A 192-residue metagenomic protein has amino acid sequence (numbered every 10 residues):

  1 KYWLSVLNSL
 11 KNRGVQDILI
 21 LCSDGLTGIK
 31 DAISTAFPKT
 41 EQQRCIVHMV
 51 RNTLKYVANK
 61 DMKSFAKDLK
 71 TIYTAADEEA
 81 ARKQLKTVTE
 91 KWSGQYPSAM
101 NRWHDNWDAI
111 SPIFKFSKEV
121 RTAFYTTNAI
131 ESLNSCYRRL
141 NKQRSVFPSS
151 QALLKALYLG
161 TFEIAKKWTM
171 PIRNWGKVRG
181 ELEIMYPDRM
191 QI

Functional and structural regions predicted by a protein language model:
K1-S23, T27, D31, A36-K39 (+2 more regions): RNase H-like nuclease fold core
K11, V57, D61-S64, A75 (+1 more regions): A detector of single, family-specific signature residues that are central to catalytic or substrate-handling motifs
N12, S34, P38, L54 (+2 more regions): Amphipathic alpha-helical interaction elements
D17, E41, R121-Y125: A generic hydrophobic-helix recognition signal that picks specific residues within alpha-helical hydrophobic
I20-T27, A32-D68: Conserved beta-strand -> loop -> alpha-helix junction used to position metal-binding or nucleic-acid-contacting
T71-I192: Acidic/histidine-rich catalytic cores and adjacent linkers of DNA breakage/strand-transfer/modification proteins
